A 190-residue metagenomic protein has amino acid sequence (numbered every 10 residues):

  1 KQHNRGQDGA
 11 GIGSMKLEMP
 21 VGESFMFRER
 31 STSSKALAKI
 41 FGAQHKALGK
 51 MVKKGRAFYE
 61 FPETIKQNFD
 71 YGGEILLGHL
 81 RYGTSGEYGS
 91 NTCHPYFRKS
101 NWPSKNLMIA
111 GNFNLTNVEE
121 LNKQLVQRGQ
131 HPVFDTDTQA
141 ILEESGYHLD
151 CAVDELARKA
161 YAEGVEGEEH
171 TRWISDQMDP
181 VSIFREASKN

Functional and structural regions predicted by a protein language model:
K1-N190: Conserved short alpha-helical segments that host acidic/polar catalytic motifs at enzyme active sites
